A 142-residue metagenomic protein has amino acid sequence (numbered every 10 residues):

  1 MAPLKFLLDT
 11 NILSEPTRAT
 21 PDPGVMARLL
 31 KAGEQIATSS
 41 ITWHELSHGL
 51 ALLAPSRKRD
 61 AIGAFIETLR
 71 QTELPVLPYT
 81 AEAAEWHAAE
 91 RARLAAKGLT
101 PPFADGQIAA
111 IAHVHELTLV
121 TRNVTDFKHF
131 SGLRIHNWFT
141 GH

Functional and structural regions predicted by a protein language model:
M1-S39, A51-E67, G141-H142: Short, well-structured N-terminal submotif of metal-dependent ribonuclease cores
A2-L4, H48-A51, P75-V120: Active-site neighborhoods of divalent-metal-dependent phosphate/nucleic-acid chemistry enzymes
R18, H48, H129: Phosphate-coordinating loops and pocket residues in cytosolic domains that bind phosphorylated ligands
S40-T42, T80, N123, F139-H142: Residues at the C-termini of beta-strands that transition into short coil/loop
T72: Acidic, glycine/polar-enriched metal-coordinating patches/loops that mediate binding to polyanionic ligands
